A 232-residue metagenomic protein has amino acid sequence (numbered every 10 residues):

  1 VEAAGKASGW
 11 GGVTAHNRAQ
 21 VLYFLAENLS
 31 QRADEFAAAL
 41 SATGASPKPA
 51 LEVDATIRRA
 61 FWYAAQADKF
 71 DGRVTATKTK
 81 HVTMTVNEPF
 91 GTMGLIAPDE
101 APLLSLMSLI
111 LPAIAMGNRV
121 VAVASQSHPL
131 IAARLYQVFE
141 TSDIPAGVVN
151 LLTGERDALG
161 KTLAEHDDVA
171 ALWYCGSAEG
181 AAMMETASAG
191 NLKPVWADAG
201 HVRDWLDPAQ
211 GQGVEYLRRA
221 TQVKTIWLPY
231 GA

Functional and structural regions predicted by a protein language model:
V1-K69: Glycine-rich loop-to-alpha-helix module at the N-terminal edge of alpha/beta enzyme cores
N28, I57, A64, V138 (+2 more regions): Alpha-helical structural signal in soluble globular domains
Q31, E35, A101, P129-L130 (+2 more regions): Short alpha-helical
T43, L51, A55, Q126-L130 (+2 more regions): Short beta->alpha linker loops
A60, A132-L135, L163, M184: Hydrophobic packing residues within well-ordered alpha-helices of enzyme cores
A65, F70-P145: Conserved small-residue-rich beta-alpha loop and adjacent elements that most often cradle the phosphate/pyrophosphate
K80, N87-I96, S142-A232: Conserved NAD(P)+-binding/catalytic subdomain of aldehyde/semialdehyde dehydrogenases
